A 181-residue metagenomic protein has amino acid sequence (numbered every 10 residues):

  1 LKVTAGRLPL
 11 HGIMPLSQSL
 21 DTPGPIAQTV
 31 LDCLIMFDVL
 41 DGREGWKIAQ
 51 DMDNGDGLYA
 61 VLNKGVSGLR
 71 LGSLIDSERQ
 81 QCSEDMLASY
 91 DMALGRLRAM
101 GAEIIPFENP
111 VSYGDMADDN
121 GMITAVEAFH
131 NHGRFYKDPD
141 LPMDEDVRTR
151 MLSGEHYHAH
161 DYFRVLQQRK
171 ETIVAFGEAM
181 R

Functional and structural regions predicted by a protein language model:
K2-A88: A short helix-breaking turn/cap at a secondary-structure junction
T4-H11, P23, M36-W46, S77 (+6 more regions): Change "in soluble alpha/beta enzymes" to "in soluble alpha/beta proteins
S17-D21, S77-Q81, M116, S153-Q167: Short coil/turn segments at secondary-structure junctions
S17-T29, L58-G65, L94-D115, L141-M151: Short, charge-rich amphipathic segments
I48-G55, L69-R70, L74-S77, F107-G121 (+1 more regions): Flexible, acidic loop-helix segments that line cofactor/substrate-binding pockets
G57, E84-E108, G133-D138, Y162 (+1 more regions): Acyltransferase
A60-G72, M122-I173, G177: Short helix-loop capping/hinge segments that flank enzyme active sites or metal/cofactor-binding pockets
E84-M86, D115-V126: Short glycine/threonine-rich loop-to-helix capping motif typified by GTGT followed within a few residues by an Asp-Pro
